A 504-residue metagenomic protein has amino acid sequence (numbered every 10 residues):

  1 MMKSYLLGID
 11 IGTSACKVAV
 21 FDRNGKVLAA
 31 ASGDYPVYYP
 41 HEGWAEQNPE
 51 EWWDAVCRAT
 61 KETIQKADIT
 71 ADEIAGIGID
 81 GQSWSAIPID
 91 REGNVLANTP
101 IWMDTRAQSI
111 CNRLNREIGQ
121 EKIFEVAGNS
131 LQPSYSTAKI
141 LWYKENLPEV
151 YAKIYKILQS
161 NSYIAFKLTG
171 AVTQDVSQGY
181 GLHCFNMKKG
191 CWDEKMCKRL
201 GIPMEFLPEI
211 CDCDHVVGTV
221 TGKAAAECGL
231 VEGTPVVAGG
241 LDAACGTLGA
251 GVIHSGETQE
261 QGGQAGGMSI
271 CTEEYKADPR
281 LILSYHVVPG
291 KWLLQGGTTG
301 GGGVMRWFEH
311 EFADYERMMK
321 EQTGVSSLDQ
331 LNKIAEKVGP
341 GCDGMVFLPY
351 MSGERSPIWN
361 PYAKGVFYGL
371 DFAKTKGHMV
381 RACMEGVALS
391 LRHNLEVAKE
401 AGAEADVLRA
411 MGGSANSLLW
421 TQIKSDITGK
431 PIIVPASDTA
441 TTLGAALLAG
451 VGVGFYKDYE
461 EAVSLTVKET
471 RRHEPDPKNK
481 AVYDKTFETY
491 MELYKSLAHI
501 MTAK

Functional and structural regions predicted by a protein language model:
M1-A97, E125, K153, A225-A226 (+6 more regions): N-terminal glycine/serine-rich phosphate-binding loop of ATP-dependent small-molecule kinases, especially carbohydrate
L6-G8, V20, P49, Q108 (+7 more regions): Active-site core segments that coordinate phosphate-bearing ligands/cofactors across diverse enzyme families
G33-Y35, D212, P475: Active-site donor-binding loop signature of nucleotide-sugar glycosyltransferases
Q65-W102, S130-S136, N161, A165-F185 (+2 more regions): Short beta-strand-loop/turn "lid" adjacent to the catalytic site in phosphate-handling enzymes
